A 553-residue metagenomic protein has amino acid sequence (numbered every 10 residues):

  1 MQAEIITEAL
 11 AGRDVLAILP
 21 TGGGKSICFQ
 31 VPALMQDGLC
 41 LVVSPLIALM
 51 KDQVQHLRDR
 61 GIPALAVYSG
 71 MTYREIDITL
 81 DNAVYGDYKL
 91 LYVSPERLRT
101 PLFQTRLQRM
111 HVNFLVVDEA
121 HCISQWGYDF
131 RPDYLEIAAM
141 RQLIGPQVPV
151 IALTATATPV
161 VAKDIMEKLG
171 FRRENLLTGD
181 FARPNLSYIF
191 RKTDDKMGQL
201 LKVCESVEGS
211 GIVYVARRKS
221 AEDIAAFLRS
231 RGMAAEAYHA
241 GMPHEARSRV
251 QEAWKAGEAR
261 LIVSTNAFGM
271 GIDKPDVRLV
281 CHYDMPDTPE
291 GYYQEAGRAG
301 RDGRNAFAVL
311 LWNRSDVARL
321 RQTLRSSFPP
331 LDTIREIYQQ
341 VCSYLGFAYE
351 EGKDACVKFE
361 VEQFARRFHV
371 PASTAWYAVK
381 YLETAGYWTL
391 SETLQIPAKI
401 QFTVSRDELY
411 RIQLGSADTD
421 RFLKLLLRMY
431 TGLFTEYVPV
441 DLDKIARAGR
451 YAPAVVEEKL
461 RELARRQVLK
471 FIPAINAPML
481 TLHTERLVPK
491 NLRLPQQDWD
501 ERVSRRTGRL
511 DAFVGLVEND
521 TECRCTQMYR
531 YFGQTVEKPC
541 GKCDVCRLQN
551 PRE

Functional and structural regions predicted by a protein language model:
T7-S26, A33-L41, A48-Y410: Helicase motor core with emphasis on the C-terminal RecA-like subdomain
L320, P329-E553: C-terminal accessory/connector segments of nucleic-acid motor ATPases
